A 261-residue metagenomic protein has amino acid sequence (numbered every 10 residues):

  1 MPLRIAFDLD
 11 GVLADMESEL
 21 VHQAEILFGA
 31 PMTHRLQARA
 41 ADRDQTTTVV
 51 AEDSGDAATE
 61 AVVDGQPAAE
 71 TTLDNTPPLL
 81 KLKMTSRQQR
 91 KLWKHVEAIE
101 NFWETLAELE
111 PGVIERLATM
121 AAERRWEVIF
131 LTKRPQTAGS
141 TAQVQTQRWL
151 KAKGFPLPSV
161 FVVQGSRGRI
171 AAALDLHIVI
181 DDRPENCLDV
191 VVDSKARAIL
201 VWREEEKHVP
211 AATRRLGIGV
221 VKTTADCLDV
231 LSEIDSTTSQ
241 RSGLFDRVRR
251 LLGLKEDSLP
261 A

Functional and structural regions predicted by a protein language model:
M1-K91: Active-site neighborhood of HAD-like aspartate-dependent phosphohydrolases
R90-K91, E97-F130, A138-V144: Short, acidic loop-to-helix structural element flanking the phosphoryl-transfer center in phosphate-processing enzymes
P135-I178, P184-D189: Substrate-recognition "cap/lid" segment bordering the active-site pocket of phosphatases
V160-V163, G217-D226: Short acidic-hydrophobic, aromatic-tinged amphipathic segments that line or gate anion-handling sites
V179-G219: Acidic, Mg2+-coordinating phosphoryl-transfer loop and its flanking beta/alpha structural elements, shared across
S236-A261: C-terminal accessory extensions appended to soluble enzyme cores
